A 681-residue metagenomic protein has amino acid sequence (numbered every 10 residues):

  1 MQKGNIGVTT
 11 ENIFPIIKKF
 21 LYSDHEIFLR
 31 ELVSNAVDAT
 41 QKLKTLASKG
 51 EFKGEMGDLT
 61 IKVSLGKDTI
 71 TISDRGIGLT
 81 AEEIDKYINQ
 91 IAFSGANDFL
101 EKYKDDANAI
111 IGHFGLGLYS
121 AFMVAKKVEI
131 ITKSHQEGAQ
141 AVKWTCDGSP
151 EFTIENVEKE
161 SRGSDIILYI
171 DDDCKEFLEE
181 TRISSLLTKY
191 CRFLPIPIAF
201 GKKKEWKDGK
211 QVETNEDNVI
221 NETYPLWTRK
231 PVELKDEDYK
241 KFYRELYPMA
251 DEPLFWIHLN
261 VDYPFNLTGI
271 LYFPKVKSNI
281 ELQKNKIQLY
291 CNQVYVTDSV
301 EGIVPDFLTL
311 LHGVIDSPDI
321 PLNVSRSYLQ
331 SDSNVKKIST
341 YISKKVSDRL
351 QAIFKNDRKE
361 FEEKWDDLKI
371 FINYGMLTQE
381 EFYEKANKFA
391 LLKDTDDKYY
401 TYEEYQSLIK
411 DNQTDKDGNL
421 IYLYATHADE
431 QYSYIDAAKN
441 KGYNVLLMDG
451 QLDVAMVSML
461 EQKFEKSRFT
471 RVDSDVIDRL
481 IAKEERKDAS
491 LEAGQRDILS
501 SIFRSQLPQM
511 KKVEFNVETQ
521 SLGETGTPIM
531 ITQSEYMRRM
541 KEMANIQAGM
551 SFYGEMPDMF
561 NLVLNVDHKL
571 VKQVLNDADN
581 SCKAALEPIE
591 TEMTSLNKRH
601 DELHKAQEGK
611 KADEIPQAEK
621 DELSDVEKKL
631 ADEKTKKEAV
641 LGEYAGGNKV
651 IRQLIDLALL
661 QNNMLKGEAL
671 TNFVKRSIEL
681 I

Functional and structural regions predicted by a protein language model:
M1-D172, E176-F177, S185, R192 (+2 more regions): GHKL (Bergerat-fold) ATPase N-terminal catalytic module, capturing the glycine-rich phosphate-binding loop and acidic
I110, V128-E151, D171-K175, T181-I681: GHKL/Bergerat-fold ATPase module in large chromosome/replication-associated machines
